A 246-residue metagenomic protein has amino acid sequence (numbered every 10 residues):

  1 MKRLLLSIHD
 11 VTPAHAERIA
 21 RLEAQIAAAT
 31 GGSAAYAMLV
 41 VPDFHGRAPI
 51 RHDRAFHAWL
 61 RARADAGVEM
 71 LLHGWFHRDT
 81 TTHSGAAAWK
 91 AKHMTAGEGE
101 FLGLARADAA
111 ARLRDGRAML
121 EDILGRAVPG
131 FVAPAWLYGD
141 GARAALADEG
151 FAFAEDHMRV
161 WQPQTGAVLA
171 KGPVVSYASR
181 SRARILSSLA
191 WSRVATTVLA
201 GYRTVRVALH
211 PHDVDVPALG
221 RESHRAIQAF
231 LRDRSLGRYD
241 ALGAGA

Functional and structural regions predicted by a protein language model:
M1-E69: Active-site beta->alpha N-cap acidic-glycine motif
L4-I8, Y36-M38, M70-H73, P129-F131 (+2 more regions): Hydrophobic faces of well-ordered beta-strands that scaffold small-molecule active sites in alpha/beta enzyme cores
V11-R21, P42-A55, R78, V132-G141 (+3 more regions): Acidic-and-aromatic substrate-binding clefts and catalytic sites of carbohydrate-active enzymes
T30-G31, Y36-V40, F153, T204 (+1 more regions): C-terminal domain-boundary segment and adjacent tail
R63, E69-A88: Short, solvent-exposed beta-strand-terminating loops
S84-R106: Active-site gating loops and adjacent loop-to-helix segments of metal-dependent hydrolytic enzymes
L102-S176, A218-G220: Catalytic domains of cell-wall/extracellular-matrix polysaccharide-remodeling enzymes, centered on de-N-acetylation
A167-A218: A conserved mid-domain beta-alpha-beta active-site/ligand-binding segment of alpha/beta enzyme cores
